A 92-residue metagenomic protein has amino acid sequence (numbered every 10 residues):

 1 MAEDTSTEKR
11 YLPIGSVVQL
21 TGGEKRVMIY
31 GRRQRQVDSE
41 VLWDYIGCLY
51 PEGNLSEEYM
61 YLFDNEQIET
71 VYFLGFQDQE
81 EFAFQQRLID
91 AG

Functional and structural regions predicted by a protein language model:
M1-I14: Mixed-charge, Lys/Arg-rich low-complexity intrinsically disordered regions
G15-V17, R26: Residue-level marker of beta-strand positions
K25-R35: Short beta-strand-centered aromatic/proline hotspots
I29-G31, E40, Y59: Short, glycine/acidic-enriched capping/hinge loops at junctions between secondary-structure elements
G31, Y45-C48: Canonical SH2 domain fold
R35-Y45: Short, solvent-exposed secondary-structure boundary/capping segments
C48-G92: Intrinsically disordered, low-complexity, charged/polar segments
